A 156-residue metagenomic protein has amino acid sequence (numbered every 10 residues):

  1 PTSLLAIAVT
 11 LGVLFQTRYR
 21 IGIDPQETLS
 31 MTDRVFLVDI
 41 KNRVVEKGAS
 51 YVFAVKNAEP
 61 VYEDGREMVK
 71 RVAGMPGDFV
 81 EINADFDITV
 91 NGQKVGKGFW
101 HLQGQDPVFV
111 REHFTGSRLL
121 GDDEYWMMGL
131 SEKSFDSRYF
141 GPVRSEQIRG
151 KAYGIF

Functional and structural regions predicted by a protein language model:
P1-E67, S117-L119, R138-F156: Protein maturation boundaries and topogenic segments
D24, G98, G104-A152: Acidic/glycine-rich C-terminal interaction modules and beta/coil loop segments that lie outside canonical DNA-binding
K41, K56, D85, Q93 (+2 more regions): Short, surface-exposed secondary-structure boundary micro-motifs
R43, A58-E59, V80, I88 (+1 more regions): Solvent-exposed loop/turn segments at secondary-structure junctions within structured extracellular/periplasmic domains
R43, A73, G96-D106: A short, sequence-level motif marking secondary-structure junctions
E46, M75, N83, L120-D122 (+1 more regions): Residue-level recognition of short, solvent-exposed, well-ordered loop/turn junctions that link secondary-structure
E63-K97: Mid-length scaffold segments of soluble, non-membrane domains
